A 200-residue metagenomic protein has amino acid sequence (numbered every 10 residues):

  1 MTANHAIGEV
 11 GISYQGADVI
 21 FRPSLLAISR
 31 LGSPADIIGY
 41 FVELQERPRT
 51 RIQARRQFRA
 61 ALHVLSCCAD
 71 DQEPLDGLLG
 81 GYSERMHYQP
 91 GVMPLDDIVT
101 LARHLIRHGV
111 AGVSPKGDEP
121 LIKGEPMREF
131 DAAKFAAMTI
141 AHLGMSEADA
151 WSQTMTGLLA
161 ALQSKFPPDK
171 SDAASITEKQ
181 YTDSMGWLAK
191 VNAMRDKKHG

Functional and structural regions predicted by a protein language model:
M1-E43, R49-C67, E73, G77-D172: An amphipathic, hydrophobic-aromatic interaction surface with interspersed Lys/Arg that forms lipid/phosphate-bearing
S164-G200: Alpha-helical oligomerization segments
